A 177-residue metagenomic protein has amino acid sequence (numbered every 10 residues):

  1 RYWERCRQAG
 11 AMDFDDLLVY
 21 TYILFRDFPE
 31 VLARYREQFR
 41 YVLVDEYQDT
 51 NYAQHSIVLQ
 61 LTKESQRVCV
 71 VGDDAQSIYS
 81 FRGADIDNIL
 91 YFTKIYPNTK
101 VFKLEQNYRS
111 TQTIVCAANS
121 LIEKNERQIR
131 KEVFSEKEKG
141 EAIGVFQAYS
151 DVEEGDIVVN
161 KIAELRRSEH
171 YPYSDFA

Functional and structural regions predicted by a protein language model:
R1-Y91, K103-S110: Conserved helicase NTPase motor core
T93-I95: ASCE P-loop NTPase helicase motor core
P97-K100, Q106-A177: Helicase P-loop NTPase motor core
